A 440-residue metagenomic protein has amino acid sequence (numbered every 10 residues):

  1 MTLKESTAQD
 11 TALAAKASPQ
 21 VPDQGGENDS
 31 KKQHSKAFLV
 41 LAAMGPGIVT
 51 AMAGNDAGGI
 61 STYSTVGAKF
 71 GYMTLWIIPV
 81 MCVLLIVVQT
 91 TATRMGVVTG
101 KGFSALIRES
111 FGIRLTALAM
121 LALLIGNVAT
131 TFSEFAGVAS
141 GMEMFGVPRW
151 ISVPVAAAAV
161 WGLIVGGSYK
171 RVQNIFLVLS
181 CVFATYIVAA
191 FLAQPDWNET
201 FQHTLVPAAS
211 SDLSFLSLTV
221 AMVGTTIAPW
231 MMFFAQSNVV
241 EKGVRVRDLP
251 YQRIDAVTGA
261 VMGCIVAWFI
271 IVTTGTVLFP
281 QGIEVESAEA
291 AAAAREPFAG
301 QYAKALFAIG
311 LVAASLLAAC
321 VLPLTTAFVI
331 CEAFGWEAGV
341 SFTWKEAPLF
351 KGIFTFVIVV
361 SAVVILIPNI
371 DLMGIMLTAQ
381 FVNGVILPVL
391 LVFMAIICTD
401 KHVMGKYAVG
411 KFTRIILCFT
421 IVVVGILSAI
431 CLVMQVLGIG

Functional and structural regions predicted by a protein language model:
M1-G58, R114, L218-V220, V244-R247 (+1 more regions): Membrane-interface "cap" regions at the ends of multi-pass membrane proteins
V21-G25, T62-G67, T90-L115, Q281-E296 (+3 more regions): Flexible loop linkers connecting adjacent transmembrane helices in multi-pass alpha-helical membrane transporters
F38, T65-T90, S104, R108 (+3 more regions): Extracellular loop-to-transmembrane helix junctions
T50, I77-F111, A119-A129: Juxtamembrane transmembrane-helix boundary signature
L84-V98, V239-V240, V261-A290: Extracellular/periplasmic helix-exit of transmembrane alpha-helices
I113-R114, W150-V153, T258, M262 (+3 more regions): Loop-to-transmembrane helix boundary motifs in multi-pass membrane proteins
M120, M144-V165, V182-Y186, L349-V363 (+1 more regions): Transmembrane alpha-helical segments of multi-pass small-molecule transport proteins
C181-A208, L216-S237, F393-H402, L427-I439: Hydrophobic alpha-helical segments and their helix-loop junctions in multi-pass secondary transporters
